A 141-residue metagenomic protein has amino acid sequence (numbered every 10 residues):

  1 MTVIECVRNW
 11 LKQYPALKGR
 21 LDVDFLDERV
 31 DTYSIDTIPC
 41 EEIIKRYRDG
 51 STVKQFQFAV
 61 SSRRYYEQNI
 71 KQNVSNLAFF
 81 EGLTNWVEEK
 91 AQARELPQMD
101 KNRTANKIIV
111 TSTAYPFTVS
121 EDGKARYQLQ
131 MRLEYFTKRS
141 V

Functional and structural regions predicted by a protein language model:
M1-D22, L26, E41-V141: Charged, amphipathic alpha-helical segments and their flanking helix caps
E28-T32: Short beta-edge strand/loop motif at the mouth of beta-sheet-based domains
Y33-T37: A short, hydrophobic beta-strand-centered structural micro-motif
